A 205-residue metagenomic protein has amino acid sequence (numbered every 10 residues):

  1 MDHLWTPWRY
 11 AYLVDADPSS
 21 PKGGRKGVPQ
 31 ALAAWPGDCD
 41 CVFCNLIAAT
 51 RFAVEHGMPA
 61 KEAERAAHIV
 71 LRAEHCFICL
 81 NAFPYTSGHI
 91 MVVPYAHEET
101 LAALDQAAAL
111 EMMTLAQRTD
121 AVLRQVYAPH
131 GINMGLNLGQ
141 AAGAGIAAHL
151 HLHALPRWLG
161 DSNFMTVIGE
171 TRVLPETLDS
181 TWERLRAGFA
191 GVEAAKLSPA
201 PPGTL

Functional and structural regions predicted by a protein language model:
M1-S87, K196, A200-L205: Active-site microenvironments that recognize anionic phosphate/pyrophosphate groups
Y10-P18, R157-L205: C-terminal helix-cap and adjacent tail motif
C41, I78, P94, M112 (+1 more regions): Divalent metal-coordination and catalytic microenvironments
L46, N81-F83, Y95-H97, N137-G139: Histidine- and/or cysteine-centered catalytic micro-motif in compact active-site loops
H89-P94, N133, G139, G143-N163: Histidine-centered divalent-metal-coordination microenvironment in nucleic-acid enzymes
I90-L115, G169-L174: Short histidine-centered catalytic/ligand-binding loop motif
L104-P129, T181-G188: Long, well-ordered alpha-helical scaffolding segments within enzyme catalytic domains, especially pronounced
Q125-I132, A194-L197: Surface-exposed helix-capping loop/turn segments at secondary-structure junctions
